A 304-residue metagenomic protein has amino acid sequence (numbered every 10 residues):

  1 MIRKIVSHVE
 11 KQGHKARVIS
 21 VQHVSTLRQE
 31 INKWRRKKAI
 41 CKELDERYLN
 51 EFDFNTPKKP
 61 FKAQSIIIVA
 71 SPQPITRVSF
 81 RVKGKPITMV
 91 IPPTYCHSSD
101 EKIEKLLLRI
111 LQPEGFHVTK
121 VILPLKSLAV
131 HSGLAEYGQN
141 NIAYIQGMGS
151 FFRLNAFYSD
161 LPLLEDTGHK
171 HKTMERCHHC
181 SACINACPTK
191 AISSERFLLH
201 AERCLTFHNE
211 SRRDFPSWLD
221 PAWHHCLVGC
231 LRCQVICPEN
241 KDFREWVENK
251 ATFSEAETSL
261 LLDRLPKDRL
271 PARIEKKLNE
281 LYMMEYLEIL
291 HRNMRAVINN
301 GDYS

Functional and structural regions predicted by a protein language model:
M1-K4, N299-S304: Short, Lys/Arg-enriched, disordered terminal segments
M1-M174: Auxiliary alpha/beta "docking" domains used to position bulky ligands
L111, G115, L161, A191 (+3 more regions): A generic secondary-structure signal for well-formed alpha-helical elements
Y158, L164-F215: Cys/His-clustered metal-coordination modules, chiefly Zn-binding fingers
H169-H178, D220-C230: Immediate flanking context of iron-sulfur cluster ligation sites
A182-T206, A222-S254: Iron-sulfur cluster-binding cysteine motifs and their immediate structural context in ferredoxin-like electron-transfer
H208, R212-V228, L260-M283: Short Fe-S-cluster ligation motifs
M283-G301: Long, compositionally biased charged/polar accessory segments in the mid-to-C-terminal portions of proteins
